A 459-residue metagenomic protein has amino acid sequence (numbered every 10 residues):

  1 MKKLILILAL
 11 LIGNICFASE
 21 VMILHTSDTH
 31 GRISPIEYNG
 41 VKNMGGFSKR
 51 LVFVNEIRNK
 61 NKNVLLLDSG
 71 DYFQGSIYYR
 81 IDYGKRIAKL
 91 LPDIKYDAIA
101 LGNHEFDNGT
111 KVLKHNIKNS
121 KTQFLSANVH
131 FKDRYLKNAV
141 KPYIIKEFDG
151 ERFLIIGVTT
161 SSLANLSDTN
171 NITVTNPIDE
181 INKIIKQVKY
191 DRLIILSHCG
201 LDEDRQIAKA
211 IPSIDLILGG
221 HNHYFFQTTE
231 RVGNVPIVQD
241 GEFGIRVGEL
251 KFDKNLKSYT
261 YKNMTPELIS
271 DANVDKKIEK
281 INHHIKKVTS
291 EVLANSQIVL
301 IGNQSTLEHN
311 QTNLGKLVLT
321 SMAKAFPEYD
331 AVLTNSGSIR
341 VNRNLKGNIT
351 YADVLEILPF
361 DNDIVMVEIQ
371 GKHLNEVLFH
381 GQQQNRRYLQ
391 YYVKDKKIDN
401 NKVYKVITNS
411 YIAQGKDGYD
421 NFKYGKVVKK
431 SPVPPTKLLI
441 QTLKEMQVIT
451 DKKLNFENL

Functional and structural regions predicted by a protein language model:
L4-G13: Sec-dependent N-terminal signal peptides
L8-A9, C199, G347-I349: Short, motif-level signal for alpha-helix interfacial/capping segments enriched in acidic residues and aromatics/proline
N14-S19, V288-T289: Extreme N-terminus of proteins, especially the signal/transit-peptide cleavage junction and the first residues
A18-I269, H309-K324, V332-T334, Y351 (+6 more regions): Acidic, metal/ion-coordinating pockets
H30-R32, Q74-I77, K251-P432, K453-N458: Solvent-exposed loop/linker segments at secondary-structure transitions that flank or connect catalytic domains
V433-K437, Q441-L459: Protruding loop/beta-arch "assembly-hinge" segments enriched in small, turn-prone residues
